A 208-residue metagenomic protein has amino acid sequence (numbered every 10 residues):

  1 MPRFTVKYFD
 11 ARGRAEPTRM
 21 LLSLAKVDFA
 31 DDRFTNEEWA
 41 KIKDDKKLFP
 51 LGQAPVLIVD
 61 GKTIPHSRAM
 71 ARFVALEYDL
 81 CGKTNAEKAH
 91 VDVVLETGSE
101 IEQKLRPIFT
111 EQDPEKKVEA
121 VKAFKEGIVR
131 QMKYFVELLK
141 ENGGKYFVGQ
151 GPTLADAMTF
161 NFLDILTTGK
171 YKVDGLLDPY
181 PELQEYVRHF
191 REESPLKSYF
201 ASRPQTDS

Functional and structural regions predicted by a protein language model:
M1-E126, R130, E141, F147 (+1 more regions): GST-like domain detector, emphasizing the conserved glutathione-binding G-site in the N-terminal thioredoxin-like
M1-R3, Q184, H189-S208: C-terminal helix/juxtamembrane-tail motif
T18, G127-Q131, F135, F162 (+1 more regions): Alpha-helical packing segments of well-folded alpha/beta enzyme cores
L80, E137-Q150, S194-R203: Surface-exposed helix-capping loop/turn segments at secondary-structure junctions
V91, F147-K172, L176-P179, Q184 (+1 more regions): GST superfamily/GST-like fold recognition
V94, A123-G127, L177-E192: Extended, well-ordered alpha-helical scaffold segments
S99-E102, M132-V136, V187, R191: Structural signal for well-ordered, non-membrane alpha-helices
E102-F109, I165, K170, S198: Short amphipathic alpha-helical interaction/hinge segments
